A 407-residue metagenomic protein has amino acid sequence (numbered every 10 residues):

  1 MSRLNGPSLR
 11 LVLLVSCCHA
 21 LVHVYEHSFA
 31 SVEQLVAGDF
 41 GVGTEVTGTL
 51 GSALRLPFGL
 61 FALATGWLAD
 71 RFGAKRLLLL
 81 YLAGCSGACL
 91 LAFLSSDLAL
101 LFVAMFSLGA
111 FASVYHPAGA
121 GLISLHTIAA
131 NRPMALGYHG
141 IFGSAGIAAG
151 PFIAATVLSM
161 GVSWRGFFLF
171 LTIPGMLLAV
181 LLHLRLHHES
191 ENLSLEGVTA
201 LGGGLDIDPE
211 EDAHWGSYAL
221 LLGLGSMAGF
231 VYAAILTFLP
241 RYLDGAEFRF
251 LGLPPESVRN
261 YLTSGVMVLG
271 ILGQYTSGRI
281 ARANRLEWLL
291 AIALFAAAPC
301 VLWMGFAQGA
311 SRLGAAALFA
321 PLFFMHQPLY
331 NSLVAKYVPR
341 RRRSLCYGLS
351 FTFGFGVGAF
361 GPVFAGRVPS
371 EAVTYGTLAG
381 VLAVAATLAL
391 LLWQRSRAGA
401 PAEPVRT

Functional and structural regions predicted by a protein language model:
H27, R55-L63, A148, M267-Y275 (+2 more regions): Residue-level signature of mid-helix packing/kink "hotspots" within the transmembrane helices of 12-pass Major
F29-A30, Y218-I271: Extracytoplasmic gate region of multi-pass secondary transporters
L60-S96: Conserved MFS/SLC helix-loop-helix module at the cytosolic interface between two early adjacent transmembrane helices
A62-G73, G273-R285, P369: Helix-to-loop junctions at the C-terminal end of transmembrane segments in multipass secondary transporters
A104-F142: Cytoplasmic helix-loop-helix junction between adjacent transmembrane helices in 12-TM secondary transporters
G166-H183, Y375-L391: Symmetry-related core transmembrane helices of the 12-TM Major Facilitator Superfamily/SLC fold
R285-Y330: C-terminal transmembrane helical hairpin of 12-TM major facilitator-type secondary transporters
R341-S370: A late C-terminal transmembrane helix in Major Facilitator Superfamily
